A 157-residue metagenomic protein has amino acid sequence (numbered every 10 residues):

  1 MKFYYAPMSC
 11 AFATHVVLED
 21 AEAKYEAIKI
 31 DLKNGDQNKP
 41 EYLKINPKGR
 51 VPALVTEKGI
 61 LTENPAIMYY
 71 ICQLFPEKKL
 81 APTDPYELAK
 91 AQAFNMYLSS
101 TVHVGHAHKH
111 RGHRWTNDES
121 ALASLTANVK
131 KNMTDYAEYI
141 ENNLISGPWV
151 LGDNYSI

Functional and structural regions predicted by a protein language model:
M1-A127, E141: GST-like domain detector, emphasizing the conserved glutathione-binding G-site in the N-terminal thioredoxin-like
T14, V129-Y136: Alpha-helical packing segments of well-folded alpha/beta enzyme cores
E77, N142-N154: Surface-exposed helix-capping loop/turn segments at secondary-structure junctions
T83-Y86, V150-I157: Structural motif
S124-V129, W149-L151: Short, glycine/charged-rich beta-strand-loop motifs at protein surfaces that mediate ligand recognition and catalysis
